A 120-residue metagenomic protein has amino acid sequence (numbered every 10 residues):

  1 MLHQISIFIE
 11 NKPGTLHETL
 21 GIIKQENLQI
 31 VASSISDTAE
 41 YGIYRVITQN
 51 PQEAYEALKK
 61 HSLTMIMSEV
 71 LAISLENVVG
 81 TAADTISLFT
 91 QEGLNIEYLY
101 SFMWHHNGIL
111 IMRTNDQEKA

Functional and structural regions predicted by a protein language model:
M1-A120: A conserved regulatory-domain signal marking ACT and ACT-like small-molecule sensing domains and adjacent regulatory
